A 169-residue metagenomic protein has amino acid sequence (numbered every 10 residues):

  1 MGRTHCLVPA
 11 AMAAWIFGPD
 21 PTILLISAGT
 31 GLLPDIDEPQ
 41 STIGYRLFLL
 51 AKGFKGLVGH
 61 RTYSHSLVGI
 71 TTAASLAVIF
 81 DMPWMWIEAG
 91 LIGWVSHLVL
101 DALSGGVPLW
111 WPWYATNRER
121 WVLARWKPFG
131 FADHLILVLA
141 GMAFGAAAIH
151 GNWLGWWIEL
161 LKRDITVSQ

Functional and structural regions predicted by a protein language model:
M1-Q169: N-terminal membrane-targeting hydrophobic helices
